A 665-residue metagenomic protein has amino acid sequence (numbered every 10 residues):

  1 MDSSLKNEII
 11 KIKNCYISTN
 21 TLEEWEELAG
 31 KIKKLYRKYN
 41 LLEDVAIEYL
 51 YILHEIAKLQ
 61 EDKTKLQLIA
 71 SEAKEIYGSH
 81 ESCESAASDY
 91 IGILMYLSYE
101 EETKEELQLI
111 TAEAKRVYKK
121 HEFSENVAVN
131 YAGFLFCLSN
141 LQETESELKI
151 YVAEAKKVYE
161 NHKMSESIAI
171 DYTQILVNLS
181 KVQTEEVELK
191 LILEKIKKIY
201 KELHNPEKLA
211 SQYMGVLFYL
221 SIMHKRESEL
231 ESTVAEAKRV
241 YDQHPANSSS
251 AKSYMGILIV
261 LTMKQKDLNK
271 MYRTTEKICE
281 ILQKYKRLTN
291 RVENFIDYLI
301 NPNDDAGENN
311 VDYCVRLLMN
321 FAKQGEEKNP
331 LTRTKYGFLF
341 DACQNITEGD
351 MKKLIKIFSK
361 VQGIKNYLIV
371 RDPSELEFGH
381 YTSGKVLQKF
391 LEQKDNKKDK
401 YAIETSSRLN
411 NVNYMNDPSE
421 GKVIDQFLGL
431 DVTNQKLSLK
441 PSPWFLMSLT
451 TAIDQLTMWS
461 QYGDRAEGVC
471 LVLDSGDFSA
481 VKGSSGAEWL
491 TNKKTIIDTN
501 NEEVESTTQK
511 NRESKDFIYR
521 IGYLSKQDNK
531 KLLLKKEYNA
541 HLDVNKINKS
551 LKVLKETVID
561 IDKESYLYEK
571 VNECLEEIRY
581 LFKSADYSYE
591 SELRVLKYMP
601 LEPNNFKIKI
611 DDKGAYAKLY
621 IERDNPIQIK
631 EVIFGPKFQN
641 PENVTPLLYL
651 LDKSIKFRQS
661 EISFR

Functional and structural regions predicted by a protein language model:
D2-E26, K31, Y36-N40: N-terminal alpha-helical interaction modules that lie
D2-N14, L41-A57, E84-Y99, E125-N140 (+4 more regions): Amphipathic alpha-helical repeat scaffolds of TPR domains
I10-S18, C279, Q283-K286, N294-R665: Partner-binding and oligomerization surfaces adjacent to conserved cores of proteins that assemble macromolecular
I17-E23, K38-D44, E61, E81-S82 (+10 more regions): Charged, low-complexity interaction regions
I17-K31, E61-E72, T103-E113, T144-E154 (+4 more regions): Helix-turn-helix repeat elements of alpha-solenoid scaffolds
K34-D44, E75-A86, V117-V127, V158-I168 (+3 more regions): Flexible helix-coil transition and linker loops at the boundaries of alpha-helical arrays
